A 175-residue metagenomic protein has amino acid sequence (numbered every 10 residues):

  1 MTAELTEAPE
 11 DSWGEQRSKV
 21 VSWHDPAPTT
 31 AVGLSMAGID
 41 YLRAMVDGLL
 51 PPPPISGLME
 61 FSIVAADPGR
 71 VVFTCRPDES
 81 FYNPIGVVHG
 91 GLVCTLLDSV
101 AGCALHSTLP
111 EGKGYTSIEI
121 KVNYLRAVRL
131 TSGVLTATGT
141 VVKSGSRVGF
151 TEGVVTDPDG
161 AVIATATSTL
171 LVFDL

Functional and structural regions predicted by a protein language model:
M1-L175: Terminal targeting signals and extreme-terminal segments of soluble enzymes
